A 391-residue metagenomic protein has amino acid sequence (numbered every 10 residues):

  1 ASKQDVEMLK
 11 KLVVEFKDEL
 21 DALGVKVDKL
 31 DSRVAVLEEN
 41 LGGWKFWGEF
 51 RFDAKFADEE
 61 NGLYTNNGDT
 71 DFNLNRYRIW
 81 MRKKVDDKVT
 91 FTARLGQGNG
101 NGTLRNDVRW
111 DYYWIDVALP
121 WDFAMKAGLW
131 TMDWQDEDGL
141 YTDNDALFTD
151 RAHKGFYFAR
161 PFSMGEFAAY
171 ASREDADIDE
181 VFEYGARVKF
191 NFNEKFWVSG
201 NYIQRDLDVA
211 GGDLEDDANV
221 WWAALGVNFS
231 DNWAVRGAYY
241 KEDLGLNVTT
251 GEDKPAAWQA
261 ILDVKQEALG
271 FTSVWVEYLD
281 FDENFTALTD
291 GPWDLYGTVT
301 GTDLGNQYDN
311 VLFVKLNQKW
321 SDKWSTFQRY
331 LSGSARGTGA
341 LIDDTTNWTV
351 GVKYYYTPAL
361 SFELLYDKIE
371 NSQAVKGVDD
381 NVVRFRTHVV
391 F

Functional and structural regions predicted by a protein language model:
A1-R51, D58-E60: N-terminal periplasmic/intermembrane-space "pro-region" immediately following the signal or transit peptide
E7, A57-D69, G100-R105, F196 (+1 more regions): Outer-membrane beta-barrel pore domains
D31, E49, A124, F327 (+1 more regions): Intrinsically disordered, low-complexity sequence elements enriched in Ser/Thr/Gly/Pro
L41-A57, N66-S199, G226-V227, A234 (+2 more regions): Outer membrane beta-barrel
